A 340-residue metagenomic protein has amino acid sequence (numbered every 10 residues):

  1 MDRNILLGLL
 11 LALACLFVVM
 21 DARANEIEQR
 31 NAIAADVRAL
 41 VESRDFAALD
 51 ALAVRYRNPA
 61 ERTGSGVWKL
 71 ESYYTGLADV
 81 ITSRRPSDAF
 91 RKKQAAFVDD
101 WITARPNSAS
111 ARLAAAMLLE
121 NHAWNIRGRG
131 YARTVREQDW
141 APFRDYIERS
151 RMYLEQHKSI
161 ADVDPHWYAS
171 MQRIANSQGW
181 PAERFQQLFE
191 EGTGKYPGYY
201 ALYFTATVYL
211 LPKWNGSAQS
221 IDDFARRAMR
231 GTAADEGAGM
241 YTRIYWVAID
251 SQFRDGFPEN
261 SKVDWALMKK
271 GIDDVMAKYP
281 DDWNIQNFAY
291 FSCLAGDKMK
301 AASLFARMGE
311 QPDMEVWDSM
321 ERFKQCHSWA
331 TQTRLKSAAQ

Functional and structural regions predicted by a protein language model:
M1-L9: Bacterial N-terminal signal peptides that target proteins for export
G8-F17: Bacterial N-terminal signal peptides
M20-A24: Sec/Tat signal peptide C-region and signal peptidase I cleavage site
N25-S65: N-terminal mature-domain "stem" immediately C-terminal to a signal peptide or N-terminal signal-anchor/transmembrane
A47, R55-N107, M117-D235, G239-K270 (+1 more regions): Short coil/linker segments at helix-helix boundaries
S251-K300: Intrinsically disordered, low-complexity segments enriched in Gly and acidic/Ser/Thr residues that form flexible
